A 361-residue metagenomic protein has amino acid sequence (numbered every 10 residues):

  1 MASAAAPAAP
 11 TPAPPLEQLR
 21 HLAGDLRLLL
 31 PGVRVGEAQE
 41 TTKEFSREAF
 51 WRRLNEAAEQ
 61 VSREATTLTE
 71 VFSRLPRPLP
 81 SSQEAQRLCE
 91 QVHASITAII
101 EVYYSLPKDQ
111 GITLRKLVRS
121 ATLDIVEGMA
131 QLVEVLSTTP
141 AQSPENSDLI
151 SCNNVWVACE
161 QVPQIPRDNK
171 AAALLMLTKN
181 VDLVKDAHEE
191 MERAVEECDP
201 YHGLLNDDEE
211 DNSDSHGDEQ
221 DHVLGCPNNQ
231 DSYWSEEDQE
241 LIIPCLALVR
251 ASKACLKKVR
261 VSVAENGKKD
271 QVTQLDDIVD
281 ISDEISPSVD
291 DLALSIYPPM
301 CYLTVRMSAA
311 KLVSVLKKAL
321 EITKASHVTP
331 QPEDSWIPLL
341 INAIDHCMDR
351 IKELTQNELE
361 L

Functional and structural regions predicted by a protein language model:
M1-T67, E90-A94: Eukaryotic N-terminal, low-complexity and coiled-coil-prone scaffolding/targeting segments of large membrane-traffic
S3, V35-F45, E70-P80, A98-T113 (+5 more regions): Short, charged/polar, low-complexity loop and linker segments that flank or interrupt alpha-helical bundles
Q18, L22-D25, L29, A57-Q60 (+8 more regions): Amphipathic, well-ordered alpha-helical segments in soluble domains
F50, S81-V92, L114-A121, L241-P244 (+3 more regions): Hydrophobic alpha-helical segments of membrane proteins, primarily the transmembrane helices and their short helical
E59-V71, V102, L132-V135, I165 (+3 more regions): Amphipathic alpha-helical coiled-coil segments
L75-P166, A173, N180: Alpha-helical bundle protein-protein interaction modules that mediate dimerization/oligomerization and scaffolding
I150-G217: Long amphipathic alpha-helical segments that form oligomerization/scaffold cores
A187-L361: Extended, alpha-helical interaction "stalks"
